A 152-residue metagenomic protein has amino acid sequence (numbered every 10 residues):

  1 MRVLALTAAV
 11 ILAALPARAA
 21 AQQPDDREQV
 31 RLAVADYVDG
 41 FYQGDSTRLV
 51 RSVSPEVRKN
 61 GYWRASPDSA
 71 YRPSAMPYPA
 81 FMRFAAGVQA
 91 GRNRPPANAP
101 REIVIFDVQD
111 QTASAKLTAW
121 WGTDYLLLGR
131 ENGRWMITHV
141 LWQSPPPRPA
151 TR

Functional and structural regions predicted by a protein language model:
A5-A14: Bacterial N-terminal signal peptides
A19-T47, R51, P55, P73 (+1 more regions): Short, low-complexity N-terminal intrinsically disordered segments enriched in polar/charged residues
Q22, R58-W63, D68-W121: Surface-exposed, charged secondary-structure patches
S54, Y62, Q143: Residue-level "edge-of-site" marker
P55, D110-Q111, G133-R134: Beta-strand-connecting loop/turn residues
S114-K116, T123-P149: Short beta-strand edge/turn micro-motifs at domain boundaries
